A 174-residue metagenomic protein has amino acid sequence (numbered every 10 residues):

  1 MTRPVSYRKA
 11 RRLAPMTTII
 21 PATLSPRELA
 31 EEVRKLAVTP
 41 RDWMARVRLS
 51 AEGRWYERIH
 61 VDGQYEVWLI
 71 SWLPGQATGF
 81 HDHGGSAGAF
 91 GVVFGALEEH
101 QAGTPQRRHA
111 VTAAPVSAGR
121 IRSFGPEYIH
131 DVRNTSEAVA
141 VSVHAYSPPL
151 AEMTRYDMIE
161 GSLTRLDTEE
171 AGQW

Functional and structural regions predicted by a protein language model:
M1-R41: N-terminal leader/capping segments at the start of a protein or of a new domain
A45-Q76: A short glycine-rich, His/Asp/Glu-containing loop-to-beta-strand
W68-H83, G125-E127: Conserved short histidine dyad/triad with adjacent acidic residue
P74, G85-G103: Glycine- and acidic-residue-biased ligand/ion/polar-headgroup-sensing regions
G79-H81, E99-H100, F124, H130-T135: Short beta-strand His + acidic residue motifs that chelate non-heme Fe in jelly-roll/DSBH and cupin folds
A89, G103-H130, T168: Short acidic-glycine-tyrosine-enriched beta hairpin
S117, P126-E152: Ligand-binding loop in jelly-roll beta-barrel domains
A145-W174: Conserved double-stranded beta-helix
